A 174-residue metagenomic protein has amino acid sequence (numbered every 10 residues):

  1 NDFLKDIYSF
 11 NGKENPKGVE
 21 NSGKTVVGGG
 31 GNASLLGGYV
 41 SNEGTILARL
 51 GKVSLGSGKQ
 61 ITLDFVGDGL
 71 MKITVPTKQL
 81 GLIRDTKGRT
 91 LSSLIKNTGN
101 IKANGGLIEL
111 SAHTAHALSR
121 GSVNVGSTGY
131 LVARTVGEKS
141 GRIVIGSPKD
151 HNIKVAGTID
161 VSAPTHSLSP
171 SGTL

Functional and structural regions predicted by a protein language model:
N1-L174: Extracellular and secretory-pathway beta-repeat/beta-biased strand scaffolds
